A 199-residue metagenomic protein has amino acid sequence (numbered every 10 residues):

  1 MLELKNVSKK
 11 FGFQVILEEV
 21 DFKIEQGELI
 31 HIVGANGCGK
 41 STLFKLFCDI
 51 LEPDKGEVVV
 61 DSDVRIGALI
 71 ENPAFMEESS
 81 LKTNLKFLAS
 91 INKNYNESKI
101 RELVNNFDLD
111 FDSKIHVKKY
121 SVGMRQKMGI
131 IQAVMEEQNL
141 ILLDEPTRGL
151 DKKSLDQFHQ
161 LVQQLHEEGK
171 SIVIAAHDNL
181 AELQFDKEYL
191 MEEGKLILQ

Functional and structural regions predicted by a protein language model:
L2-L4, L17-E19: Conserved structural motif at the start of ABC-family nucleotide-binding domains
V33-A35: The feature captures the beta-strand-to-loop junction immediately N-terminal to the Walker
C48: Helix-to-loop junction immediately C-terminal to a conserved catalytic motif
N72, E78-I91: Q-loop/switch helix immediately C-terminal to the Walker
K86, E97-S113: Conserved ABC ATPase "signature" region
I130: Hydrophobic anchor residue at the start of the ABC signature
I141-E145: Catalytic Walker B motif of ABC-type/P-loop ATPase nucleotide-binding domains
